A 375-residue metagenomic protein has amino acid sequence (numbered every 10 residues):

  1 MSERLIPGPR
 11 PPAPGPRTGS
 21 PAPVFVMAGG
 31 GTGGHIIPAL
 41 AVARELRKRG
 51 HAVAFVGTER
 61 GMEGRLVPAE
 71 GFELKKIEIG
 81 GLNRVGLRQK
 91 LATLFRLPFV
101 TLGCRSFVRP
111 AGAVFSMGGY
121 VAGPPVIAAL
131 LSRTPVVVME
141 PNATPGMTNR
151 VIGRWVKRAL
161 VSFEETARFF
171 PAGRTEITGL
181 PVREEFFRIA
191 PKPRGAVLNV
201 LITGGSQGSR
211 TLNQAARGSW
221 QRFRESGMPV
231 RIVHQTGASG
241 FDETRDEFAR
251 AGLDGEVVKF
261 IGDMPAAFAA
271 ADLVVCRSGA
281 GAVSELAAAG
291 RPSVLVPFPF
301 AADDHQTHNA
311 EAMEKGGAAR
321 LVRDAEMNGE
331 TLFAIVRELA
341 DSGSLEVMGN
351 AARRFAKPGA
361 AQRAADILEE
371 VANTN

Functional and structural regions predicted by a protein language model:
E3, S20-G30, R49-F99, G103 (+2 more regions): Conserved nucleotide-sugar phosphate-binding/catalytic loop shared by glycosyltransferases and other
E3-L5, P358-N375: C-terminal alpha-helical cap of glycosyltransferases
H35-L46: Short amphipathic alpha-helix
A52, M62, E73, L130-I189: Active-site-proximal region of nucleotide-activated glycan assembly enzymes, centered on histidine/acidic-rich loops
G61, L66-E70, P191-V274, T307-E311 (+2 more regions): Donor-nucleotide binding loops and adjacent catalytic segments primarily of GT-B fold Leloir glycosyltransferases
L102-F115, G123-V137, R150-R154: Glycosyltransferases and closely related glycan-assembly transferases that use nucleotide-activated donors
A111-A113, A269-V283, R291-P292: Acidic donor-binding loop of glycosyltransferase active sites
S344-P358: A short, well-ordered alpha-helix in the C-terminal region of glycosyltransferases
